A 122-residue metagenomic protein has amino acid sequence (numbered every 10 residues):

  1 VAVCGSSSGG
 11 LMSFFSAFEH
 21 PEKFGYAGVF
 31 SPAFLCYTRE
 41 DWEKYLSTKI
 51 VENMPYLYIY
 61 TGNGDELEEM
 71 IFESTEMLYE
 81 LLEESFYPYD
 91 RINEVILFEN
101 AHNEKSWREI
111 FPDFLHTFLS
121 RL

Functional and structural regions predicted by a protein language model:
V1-L122: Non-catalytic cap/lid and distal C-terminal segments of serine-dependent acyl enzymes
